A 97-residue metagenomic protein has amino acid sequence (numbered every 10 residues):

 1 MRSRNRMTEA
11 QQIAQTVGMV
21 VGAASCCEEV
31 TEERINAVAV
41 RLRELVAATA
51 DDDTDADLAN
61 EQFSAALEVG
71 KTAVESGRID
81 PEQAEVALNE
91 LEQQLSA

Functional and structural regions predicted by a protein language model:
M1-S3, A97: Short intrinsically disordered terminal tails
S3-M7, E44: Positively charged, low-complexity intrinsically disordered regions
R6-V30: Short terminal alpha-helical segments
E32-R34: N-terminal Sec/ER secretory leader and immediately downstream segment of secreted/extracellular precursors
N36-A97: Compact alpha-helical subdomains of small soluble proteins
